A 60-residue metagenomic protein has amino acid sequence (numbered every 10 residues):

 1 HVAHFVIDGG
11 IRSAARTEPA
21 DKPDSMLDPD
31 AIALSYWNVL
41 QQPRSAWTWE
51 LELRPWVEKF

Functional and structural regions predicted by a protein language model:
V2-R12, P19-F60: C-terminal helical subdomain
